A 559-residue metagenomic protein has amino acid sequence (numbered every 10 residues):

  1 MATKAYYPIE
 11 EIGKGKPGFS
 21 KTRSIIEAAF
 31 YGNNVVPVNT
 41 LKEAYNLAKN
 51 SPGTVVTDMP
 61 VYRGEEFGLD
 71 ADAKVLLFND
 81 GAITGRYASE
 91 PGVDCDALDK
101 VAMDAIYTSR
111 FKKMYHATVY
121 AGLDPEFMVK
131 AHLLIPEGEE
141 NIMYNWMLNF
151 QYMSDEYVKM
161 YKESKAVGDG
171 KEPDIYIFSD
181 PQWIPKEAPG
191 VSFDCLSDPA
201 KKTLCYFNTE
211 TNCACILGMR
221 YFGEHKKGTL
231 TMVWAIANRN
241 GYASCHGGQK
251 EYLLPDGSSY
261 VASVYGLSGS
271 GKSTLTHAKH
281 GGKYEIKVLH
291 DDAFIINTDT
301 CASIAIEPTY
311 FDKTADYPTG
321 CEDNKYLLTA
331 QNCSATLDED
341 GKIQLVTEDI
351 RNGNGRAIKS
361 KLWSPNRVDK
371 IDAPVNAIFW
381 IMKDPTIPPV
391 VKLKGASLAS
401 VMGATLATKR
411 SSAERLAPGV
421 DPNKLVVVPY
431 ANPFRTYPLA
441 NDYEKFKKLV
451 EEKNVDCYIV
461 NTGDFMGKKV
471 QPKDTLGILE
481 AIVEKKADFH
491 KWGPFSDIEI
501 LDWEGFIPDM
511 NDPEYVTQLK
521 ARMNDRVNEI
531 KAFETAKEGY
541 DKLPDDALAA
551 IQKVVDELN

Functional and structural regions predicted by a protein language model:
M1-Y161: N-terminal accessory targeting/assembly segments
A2-D72, R86, C333-N559: Conserved NTP phosphate-binding and transfer environment spanning the P-loop NTPase/kinase superfamily
Y87, E210-M219, S259-A262, V426-N432 (+1 more regions): Glycine- and acidic
W183-I184, A188-N240, S244: Charged, amphipathic alpha-helical linker segments immediately N-terminal to NTP-binding catalytic cores
G241-S259: Phosphate-binding P-loop
L254-K283: Glycine-rich phosphate-binding P-loop
V261-S263, K279, T300-A315, K469-A487: Conserved, well-ordered active-site substructure
E285-R356: Conserved nucleotide-sensing/catalytic segment adjacent to the nucleotide-binding pocket in NTP-handling enzymes
